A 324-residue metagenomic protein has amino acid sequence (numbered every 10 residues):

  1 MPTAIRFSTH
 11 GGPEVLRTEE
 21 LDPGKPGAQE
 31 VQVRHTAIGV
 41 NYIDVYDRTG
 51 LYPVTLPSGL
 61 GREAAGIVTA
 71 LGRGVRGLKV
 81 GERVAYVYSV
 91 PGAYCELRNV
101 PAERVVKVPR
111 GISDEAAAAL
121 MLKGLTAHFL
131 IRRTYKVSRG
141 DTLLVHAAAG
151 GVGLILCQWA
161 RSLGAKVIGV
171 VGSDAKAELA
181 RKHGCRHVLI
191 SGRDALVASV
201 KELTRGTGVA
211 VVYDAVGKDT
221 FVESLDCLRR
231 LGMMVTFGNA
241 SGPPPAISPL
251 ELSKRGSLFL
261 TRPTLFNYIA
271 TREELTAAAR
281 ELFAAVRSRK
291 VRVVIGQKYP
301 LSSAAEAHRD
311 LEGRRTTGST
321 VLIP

Functional and structural regions predicted by a protein language model:
D22-G39, T49-P91: Glycine-rich beta-strand-centered segment in the early N-terminal region that forms part of a ligand/cofactor-binding
Y46, Y86-A149: NAD(P)H dinucleotide-binding glycine-rich loop of Rossmann-like/cofactor-binding domains, especially the beta1-alpha1
R83, T142, K166, G232-M233 (+1 more regions): Short glycine-centered segments of the SAM/dcSAM-binding site in methyltransferase folds
L120-D194: Mid-domain Rossmann-like dinucleotide-binding core that forms the NAD(H)/NADP(H) cofactor-binding site
V171, D219-K290, P324: Glycine-rich phosphate-binding loop and adjacent beta-alpha segment of Rossmann(oid) nucleotide-cofactor-binding
A195-G206: Short amphipathic alpha-helix with an adjacent loop that forms part of the alpha/beta core around
R272-P324: C-terminal hydrophobic helical "lid"/dimerization subdomain of Rossmann-like NAD(P)H-dependent oxidoreductases
